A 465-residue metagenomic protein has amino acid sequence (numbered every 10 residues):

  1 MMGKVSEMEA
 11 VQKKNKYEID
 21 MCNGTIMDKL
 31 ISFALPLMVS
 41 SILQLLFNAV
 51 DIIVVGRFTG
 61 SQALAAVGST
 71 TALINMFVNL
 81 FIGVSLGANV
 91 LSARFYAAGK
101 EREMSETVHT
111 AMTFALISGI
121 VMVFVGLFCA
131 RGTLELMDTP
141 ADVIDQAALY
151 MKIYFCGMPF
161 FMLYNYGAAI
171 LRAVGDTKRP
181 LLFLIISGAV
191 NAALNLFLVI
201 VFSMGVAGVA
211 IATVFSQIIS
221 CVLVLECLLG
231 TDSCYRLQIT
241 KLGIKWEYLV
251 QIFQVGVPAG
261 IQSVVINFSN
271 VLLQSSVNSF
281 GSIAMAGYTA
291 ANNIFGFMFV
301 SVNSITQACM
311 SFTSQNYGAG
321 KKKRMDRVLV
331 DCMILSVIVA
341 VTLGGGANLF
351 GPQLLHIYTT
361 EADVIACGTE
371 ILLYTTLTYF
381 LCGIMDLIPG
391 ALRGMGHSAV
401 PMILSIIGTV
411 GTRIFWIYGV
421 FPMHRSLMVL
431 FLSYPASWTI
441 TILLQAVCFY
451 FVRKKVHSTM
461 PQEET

Functional and structural regions predicted by a protein language model:
M1-A34, S92-G157, V201-V257, T313-T378 (+1 more regions): Short alpha-helical transmembrane segments in multi-pass integral membrane proteins
N23, M27-L46, V50, L73-L80 (+8 more regions): Residue-level signal for short hydrophobic patches within transmembrane helices of multi-pass membrane transporters
S32-D51, I153, S187, S216-S220 (+4 more regions): Transmembrane helical elements of multi-pass membrane transporters/channels
L37, S41, I53, V90 (+15 more regions): Transmembrane alpha-helix boundary and packing residues in multipass membrane permease domains and related
M38, I42, L46, V50 (+16 more regions): Generic alpha-helical transmembrane segments of integral inner-membrane proteins, especially permease/transport modules
I42, L46-A65, L134-A141, F197-M204 (+5 more regions): Helix-terminus/linker motif at the lipid-water interface of multi-pass membrane proteins
L64-F124, F161-P180, G287-G345, L349-G351 (+2 more regions): Small-residue-rich hydrophobic transmembrane alpha-helices
S85, Y154-R172, P180-N191, V209-V224 (+4 more regions): Short runs within selected transmembrane alpha-helices of multi-pass transporters and secretion channels
